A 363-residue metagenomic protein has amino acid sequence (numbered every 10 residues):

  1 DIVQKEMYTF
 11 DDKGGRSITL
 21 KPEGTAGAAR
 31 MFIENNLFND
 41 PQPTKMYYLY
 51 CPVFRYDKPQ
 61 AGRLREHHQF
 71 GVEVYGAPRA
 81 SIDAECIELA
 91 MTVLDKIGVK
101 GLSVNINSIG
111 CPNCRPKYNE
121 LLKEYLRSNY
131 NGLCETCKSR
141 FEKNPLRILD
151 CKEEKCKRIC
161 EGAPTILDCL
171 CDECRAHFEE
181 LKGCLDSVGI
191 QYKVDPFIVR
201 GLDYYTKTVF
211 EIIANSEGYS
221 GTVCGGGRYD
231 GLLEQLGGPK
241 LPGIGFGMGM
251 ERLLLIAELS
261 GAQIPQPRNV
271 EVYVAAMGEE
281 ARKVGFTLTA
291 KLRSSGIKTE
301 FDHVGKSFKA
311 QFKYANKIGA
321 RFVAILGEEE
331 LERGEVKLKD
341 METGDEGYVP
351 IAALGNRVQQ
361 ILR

Functional and structural regions predicted by a protein language model:
D1-K309, Y314-R363: TRNA-recognition modules of translation machinery and tRNA-sensing kinases, especially anticodon-binding
